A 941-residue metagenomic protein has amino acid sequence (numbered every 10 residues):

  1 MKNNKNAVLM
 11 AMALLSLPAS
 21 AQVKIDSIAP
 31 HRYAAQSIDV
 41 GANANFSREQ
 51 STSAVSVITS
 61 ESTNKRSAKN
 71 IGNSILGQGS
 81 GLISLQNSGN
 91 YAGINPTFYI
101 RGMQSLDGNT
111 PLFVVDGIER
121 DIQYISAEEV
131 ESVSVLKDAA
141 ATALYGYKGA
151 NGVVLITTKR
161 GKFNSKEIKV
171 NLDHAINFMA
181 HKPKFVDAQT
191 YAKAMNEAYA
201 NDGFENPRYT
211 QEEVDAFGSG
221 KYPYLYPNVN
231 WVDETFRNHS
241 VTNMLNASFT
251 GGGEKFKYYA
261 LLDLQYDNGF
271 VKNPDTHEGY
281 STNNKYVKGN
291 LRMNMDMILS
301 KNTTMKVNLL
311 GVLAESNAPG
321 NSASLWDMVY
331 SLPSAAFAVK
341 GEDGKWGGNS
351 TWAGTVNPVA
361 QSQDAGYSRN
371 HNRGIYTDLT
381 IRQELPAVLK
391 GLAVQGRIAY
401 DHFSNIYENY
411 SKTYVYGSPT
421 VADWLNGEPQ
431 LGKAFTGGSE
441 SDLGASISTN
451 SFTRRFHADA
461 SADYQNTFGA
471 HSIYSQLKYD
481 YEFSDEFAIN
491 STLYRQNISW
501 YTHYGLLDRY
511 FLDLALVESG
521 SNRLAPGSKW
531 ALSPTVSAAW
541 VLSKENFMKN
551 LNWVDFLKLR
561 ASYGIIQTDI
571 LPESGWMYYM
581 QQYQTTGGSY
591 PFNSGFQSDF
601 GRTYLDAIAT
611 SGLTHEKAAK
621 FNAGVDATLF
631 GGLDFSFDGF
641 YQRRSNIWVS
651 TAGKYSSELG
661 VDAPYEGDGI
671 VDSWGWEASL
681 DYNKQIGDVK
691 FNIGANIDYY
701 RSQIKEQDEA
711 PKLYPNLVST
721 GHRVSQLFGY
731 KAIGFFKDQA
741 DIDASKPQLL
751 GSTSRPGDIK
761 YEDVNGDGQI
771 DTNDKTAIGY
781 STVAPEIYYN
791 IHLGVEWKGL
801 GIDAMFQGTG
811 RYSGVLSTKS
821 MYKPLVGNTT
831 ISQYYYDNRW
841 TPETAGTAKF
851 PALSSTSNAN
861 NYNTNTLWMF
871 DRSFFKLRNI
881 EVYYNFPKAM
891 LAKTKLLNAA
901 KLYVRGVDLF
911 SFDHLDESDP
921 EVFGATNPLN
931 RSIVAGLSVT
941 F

Functional and structural regions predicted by a protein language model:
K2-N4, V8-L17, A21-I38, A42-L112 (+15 more regions): Membrane-proximal, glycine/serine-rich, low-complexity loop/turn segments characteristic of large bacterial
F113, Y504, V764, V795: Short aromatic-centered micro-motifs
T157, S248, G624, E677-S679 (+3 more regions): Residues within well-ordered beta-strands of beta-sheet-rich folds
F185-V232, L332-S362, E408-T453, T585-I608 (+2 more regions): Flexible glycine-rich, low-complexity coil/linker segments exposed to the extracellular/periplasmic environment
N294-T303, N308-L313, S322, V329 (+4 more regions): Extracellular/periplasmic, surface-exposed regions of secreted and cell-surface proteins
V339-G344, A360, T809-K901, G906: Extracytoplasmic gating/loop element in the C-terminal half of outer-membrane beta-barrel translocons and assembly
E666-P785, E796-K798, Q807-Y812, L816-T818: Gram-negative outer-membrane beta-barrel transporters
